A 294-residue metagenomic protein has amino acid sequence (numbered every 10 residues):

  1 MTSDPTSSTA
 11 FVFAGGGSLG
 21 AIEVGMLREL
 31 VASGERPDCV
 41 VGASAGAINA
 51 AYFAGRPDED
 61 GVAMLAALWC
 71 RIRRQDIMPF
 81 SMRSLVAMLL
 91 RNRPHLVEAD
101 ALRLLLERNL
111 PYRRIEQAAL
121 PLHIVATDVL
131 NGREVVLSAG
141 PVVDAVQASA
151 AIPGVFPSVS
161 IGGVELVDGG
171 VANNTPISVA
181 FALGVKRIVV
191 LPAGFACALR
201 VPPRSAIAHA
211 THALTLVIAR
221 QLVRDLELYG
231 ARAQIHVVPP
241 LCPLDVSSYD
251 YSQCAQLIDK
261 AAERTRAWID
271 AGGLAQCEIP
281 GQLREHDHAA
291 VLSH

Functional and structural regions predicted by a protein language model:
M1-A43, I48-H294: Patatin-like phospholipase
